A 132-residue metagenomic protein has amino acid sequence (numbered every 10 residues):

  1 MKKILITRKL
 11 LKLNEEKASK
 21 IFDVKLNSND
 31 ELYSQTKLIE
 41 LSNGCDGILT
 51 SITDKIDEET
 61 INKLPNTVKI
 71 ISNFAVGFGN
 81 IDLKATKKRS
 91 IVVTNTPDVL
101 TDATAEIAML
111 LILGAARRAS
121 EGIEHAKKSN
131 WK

Functional and structural regions predicted by a protein language model:
M1-T94: An N-terminal-biased, well-structured beta-alpha scaffold segment characteristic of Rossmann-like dinucleotide-binding
P97-K132: Phosphate-binding beta-alpha-beta segment of Rossmann-like dinucleotide-binding domains, i.e., the NAD(P)
